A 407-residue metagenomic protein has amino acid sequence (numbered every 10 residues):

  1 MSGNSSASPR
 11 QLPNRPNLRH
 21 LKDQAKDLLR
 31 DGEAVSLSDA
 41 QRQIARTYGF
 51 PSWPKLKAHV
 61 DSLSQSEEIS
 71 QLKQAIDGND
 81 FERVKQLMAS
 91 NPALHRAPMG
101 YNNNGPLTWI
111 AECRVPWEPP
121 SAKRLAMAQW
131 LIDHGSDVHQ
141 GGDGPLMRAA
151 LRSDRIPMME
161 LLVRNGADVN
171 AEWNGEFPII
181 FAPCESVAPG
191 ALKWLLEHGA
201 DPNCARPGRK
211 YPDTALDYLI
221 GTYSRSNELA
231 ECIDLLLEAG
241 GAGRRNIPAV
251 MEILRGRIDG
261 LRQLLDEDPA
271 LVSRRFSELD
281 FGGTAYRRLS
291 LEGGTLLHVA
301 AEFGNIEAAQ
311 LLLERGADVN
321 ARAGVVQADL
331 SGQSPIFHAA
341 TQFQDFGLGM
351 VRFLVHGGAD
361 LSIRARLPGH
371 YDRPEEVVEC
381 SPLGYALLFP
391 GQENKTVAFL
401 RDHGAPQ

Functional and structural regions predicted by a protein language model:
S2-Q86, S90: Intrinsically disordered, low-complexity eukaryotic regions enriched in glycine, serine and charged residues
R30-H59, S186, E197, D201-A239: Extended, hydrophobic interaction surfaces within ordered domains
S62-Q74, H198, I220-E267, L348-R352 (+3 more regions): Ankyrin-repeat-protein effector appendages
Q65-Q74, R96-P116, H139-R152, A171-E185 (+5 more regions): Ankyrin-repeat boundary/"N-cap" motif
N79, K123, S153-D154, V187 (+5 more regions): Ankyrin-repeat intra-repeat helix-capping/turn positions
E82, A126, P157, G190 (+6 more regions): Structural detector for tandem alpha-solenoid helical repeats, activating at a conserved register within the helical
Q86-L94, L125-D137, E160-D168, K193-P202 (+5 more regions): Ankyrin repeat domain, specifically the short helix-to-loop turn at the C-terminus of the second helix of each repeat
